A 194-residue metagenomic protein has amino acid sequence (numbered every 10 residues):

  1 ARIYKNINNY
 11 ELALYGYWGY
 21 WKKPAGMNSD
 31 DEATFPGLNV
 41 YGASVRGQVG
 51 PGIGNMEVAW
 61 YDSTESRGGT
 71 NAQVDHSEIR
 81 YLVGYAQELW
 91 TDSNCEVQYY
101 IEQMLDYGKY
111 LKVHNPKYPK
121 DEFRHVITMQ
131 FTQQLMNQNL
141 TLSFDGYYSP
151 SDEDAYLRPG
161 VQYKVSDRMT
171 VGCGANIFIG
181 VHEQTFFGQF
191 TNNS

Functional and structural regions predicted by a protein language model:
I3-K5, L14, A43-G47, M56 (+5 more regions): Residues on the lipid-exposed face of transmembrane beta-strands in outer-membrane beta-barrel proteins
I7, W18-K22, V49-P51, W60-T64 (+4 more regions): Transmembrane beta-strands of outer-membrane beta-barrel pores
N9-L12, P51-N55, D92-E96, N137-L142 (+1 more regions): Repeated loop/turn-to-beta-strand initiation elements of outer-membrane beta-barrel proteins
P24-D31, S66-Q73, D106-H114, F144-G146 (+2 more regions): Outer-membrane beta-barrel translocator domains and adjoining extracellular loop/strand segments of Gram-negative
D31-G37, N71-I79, P116-F123, S149-E153 (+1 more regions): Replace "Gram-negative outer membrane beta-barrel proteins" with "bacterial and organellar outer membrane beta-barrel
P36-H114: Long, well-ordered mid-to-C-terminal structural blocks that present hydrophobic/aromatic surfaces
Y81-Y156: C-terminal structural cap/anchor segments
V97-V113, V171-S194: Outer-membrane beta-barrel translocator/channel fold
